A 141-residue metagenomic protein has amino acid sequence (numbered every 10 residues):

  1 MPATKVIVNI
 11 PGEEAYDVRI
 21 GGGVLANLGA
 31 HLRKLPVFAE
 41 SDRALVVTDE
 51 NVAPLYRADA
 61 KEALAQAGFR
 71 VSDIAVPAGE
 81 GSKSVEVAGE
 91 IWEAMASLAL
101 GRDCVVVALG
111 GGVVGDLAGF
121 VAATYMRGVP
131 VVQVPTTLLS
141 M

Functional and structural regions predicted by a protein language model:
M1-C104: ATP/NTP phosphate-donor binding region
K83-M141: Glycine/threonine-rich beta-strand-loop-alpha-helix active-site module that forms ligand/phosphate-binding
